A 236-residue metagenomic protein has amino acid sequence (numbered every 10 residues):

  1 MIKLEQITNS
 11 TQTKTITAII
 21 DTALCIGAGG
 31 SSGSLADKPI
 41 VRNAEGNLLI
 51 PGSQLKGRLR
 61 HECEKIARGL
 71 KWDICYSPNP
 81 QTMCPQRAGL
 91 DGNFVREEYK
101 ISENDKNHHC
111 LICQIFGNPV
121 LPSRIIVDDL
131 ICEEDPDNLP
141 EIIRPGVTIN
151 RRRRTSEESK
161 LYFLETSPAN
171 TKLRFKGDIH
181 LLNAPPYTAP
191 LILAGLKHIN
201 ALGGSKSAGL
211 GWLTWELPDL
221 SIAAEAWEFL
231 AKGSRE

Functional and structural regions predicted by a protein language model:
M1-V147, F163-E236: RNA-binding basic/glycine-rich loop and surface signature characteristic of RAMP-family CRISPR effectors
R154-Y162: Long insertion/accessory domains within large nucleic-acid-processing enzymes
